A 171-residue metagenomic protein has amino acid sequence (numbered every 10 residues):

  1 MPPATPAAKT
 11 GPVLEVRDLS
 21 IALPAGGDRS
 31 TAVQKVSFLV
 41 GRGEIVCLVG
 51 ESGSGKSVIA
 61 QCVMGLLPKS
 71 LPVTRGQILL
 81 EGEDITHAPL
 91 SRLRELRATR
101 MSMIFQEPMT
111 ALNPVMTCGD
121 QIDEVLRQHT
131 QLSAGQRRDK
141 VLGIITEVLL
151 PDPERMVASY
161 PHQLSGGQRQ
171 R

Functional and structural regions predicted by a protein language model:
M1-R171: ABC transporter nucleotide-binding domains
